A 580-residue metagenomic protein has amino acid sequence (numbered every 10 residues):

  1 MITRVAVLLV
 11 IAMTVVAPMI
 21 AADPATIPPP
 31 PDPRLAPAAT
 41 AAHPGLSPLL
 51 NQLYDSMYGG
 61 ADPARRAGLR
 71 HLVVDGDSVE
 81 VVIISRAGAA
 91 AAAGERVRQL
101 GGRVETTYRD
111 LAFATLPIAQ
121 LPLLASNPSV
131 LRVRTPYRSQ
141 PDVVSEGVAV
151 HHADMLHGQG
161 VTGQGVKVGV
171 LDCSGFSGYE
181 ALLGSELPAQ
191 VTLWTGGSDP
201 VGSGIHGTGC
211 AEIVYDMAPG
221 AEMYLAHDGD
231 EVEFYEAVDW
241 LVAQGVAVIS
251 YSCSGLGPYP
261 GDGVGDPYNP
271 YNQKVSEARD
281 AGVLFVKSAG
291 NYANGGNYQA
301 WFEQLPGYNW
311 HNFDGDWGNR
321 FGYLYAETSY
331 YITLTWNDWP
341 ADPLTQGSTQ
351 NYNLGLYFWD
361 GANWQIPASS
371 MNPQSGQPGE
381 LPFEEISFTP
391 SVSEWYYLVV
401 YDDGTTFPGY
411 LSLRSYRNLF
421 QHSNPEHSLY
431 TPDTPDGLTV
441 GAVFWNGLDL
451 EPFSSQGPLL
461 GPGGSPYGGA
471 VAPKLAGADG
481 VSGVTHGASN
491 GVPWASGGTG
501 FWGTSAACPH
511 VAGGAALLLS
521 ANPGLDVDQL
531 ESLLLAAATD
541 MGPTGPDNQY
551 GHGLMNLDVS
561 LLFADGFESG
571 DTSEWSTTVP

Functional and structural regions predicted by a protein language model:
A6-A17: Bacterial N-terminal signal peptides
V16-G204, G209, I213-D216, E222 (+1 more regions): Autoinhibitory N-terminal propeptides
R65-H71, D75-S78, G296-S348, N418-Q421 (+1 more regions): Secreted peptidase-domain scaffold signal
L69-H71, V248-S250, A281-V283, T439 (+2 more regions): C-terminal subdomain of the subtilisin-like protease fold in secreted/lumenal serine endopeptidases
Y137-N319, N424, F444-C508, A515-N522 (+2 more regions): Peri-catalytic substrate-binding/gating loops that frame the active-site cleft of hydrolases
Y251, L256-P267, W310-L324, G355-S412: Noncatalytic accessory or regulatory domains flanking protease catalytic cores in secreted, cell-surface, and selected
F285, N294-E303, D403-L419: Edge beta-strands of jelly-roll/beta-sandwich modules across compartments, strongly enriched in secreted/luminal
Y330-Y331, T335-A368, E394-Y396, D479-P546: Hydrolase catalytic cores
